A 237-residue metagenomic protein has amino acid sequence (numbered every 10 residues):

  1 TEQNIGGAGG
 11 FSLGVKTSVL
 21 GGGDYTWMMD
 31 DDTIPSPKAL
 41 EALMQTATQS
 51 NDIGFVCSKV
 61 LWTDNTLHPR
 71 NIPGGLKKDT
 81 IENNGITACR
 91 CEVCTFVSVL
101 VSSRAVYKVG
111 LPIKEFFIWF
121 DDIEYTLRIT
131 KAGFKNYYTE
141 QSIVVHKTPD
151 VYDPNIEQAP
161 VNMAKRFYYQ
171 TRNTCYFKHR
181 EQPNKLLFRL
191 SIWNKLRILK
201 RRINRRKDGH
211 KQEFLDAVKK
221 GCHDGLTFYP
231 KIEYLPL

Functional and structural regions predicted by a protein language model:
T1-G21: Glycine-rich, basic loop-to-helix element that forms the pyrophosphate-binding segment of sugar-nucleotide handling
F11, K38-A42, D121: Acidic donor-diphosphate engagement hotspot in glycosyltransferases and nucleotidyltransferases that stabilizes
G23-D32: Short beta-strand-to-loop acidic/aromatic patch adjacent to the donor-nucleotide binding site
S36-R70: Conserved donor NDP-sugar-binding/catalytic core segment of glycosyltransferases
E82-V101: A recurrent flexible, glycine/aromatic-enriched loop bordering the glycosyltransferase active site that acts as
V99, A105-G110, E115-S142: A short, conserved alpha-helix in the catalytic core of glycosyltransferases
T139-A159: Active-site donor/metal-binding and catalytic loop motifs of nucleotide-sugar-dependent glycosylation enzymes
P183-L237: Non-catalytic, C-terminal membrane-associated alpha-helical segments of glycosyltransferases
